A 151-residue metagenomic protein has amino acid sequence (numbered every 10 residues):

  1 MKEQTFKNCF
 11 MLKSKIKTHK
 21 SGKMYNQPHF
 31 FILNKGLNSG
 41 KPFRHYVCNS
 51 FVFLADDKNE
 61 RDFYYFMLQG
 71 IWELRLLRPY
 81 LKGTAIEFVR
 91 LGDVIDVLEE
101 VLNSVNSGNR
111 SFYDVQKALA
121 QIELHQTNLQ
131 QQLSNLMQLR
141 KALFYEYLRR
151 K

Functional and structural regions predicted by a protein language model:
M1-L102: DNA target-recognition domains and sequence-specific DNA-contacting regions of bacterial/archaeal
Y64, I95-Y145: Amphipathic alpha-helical segments
L148: Hydrophobic/aromatic-lined pockets within catalytic cores
